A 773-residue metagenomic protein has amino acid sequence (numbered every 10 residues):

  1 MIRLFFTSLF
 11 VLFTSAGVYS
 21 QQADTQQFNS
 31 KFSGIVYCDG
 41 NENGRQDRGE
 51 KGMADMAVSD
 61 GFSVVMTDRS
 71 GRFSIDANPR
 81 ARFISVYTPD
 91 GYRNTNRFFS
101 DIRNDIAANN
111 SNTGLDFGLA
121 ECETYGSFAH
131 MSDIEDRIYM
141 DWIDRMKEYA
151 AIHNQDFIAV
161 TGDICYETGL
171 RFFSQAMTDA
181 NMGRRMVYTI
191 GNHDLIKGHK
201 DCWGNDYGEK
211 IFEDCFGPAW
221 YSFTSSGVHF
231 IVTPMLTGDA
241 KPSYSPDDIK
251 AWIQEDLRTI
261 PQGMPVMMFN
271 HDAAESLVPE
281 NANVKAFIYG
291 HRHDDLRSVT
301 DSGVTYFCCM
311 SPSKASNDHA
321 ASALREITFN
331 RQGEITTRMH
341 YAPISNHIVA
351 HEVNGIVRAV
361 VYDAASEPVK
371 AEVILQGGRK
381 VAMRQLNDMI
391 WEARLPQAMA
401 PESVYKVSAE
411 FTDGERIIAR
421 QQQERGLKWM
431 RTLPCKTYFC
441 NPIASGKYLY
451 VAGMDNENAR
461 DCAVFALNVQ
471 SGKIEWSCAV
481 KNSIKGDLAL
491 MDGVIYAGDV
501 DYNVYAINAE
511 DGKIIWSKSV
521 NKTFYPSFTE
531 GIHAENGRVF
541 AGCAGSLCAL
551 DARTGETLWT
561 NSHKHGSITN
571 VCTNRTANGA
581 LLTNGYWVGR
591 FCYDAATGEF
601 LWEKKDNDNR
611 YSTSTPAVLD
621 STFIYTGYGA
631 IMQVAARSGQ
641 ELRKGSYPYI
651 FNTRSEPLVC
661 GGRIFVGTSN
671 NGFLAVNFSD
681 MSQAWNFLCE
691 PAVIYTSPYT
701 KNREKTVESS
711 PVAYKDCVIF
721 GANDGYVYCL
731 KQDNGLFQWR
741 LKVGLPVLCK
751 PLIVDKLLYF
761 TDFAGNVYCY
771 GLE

Functional and structural regions predicted by a protein language model:
Q27-F32, G40, T88-D90, T95-F172: N-terminal active-site segment of His-dependent metallophosphoesterases
S30-S33, C38-F62, P368-E372: Short, ordered, surface-exposed loop/turn motifs in non-cytosolic proteins
G44-Q46, G52, S59-R72, D76 (+1 more regions): Short, acidic Ser/Thr/Gly-rich low-complexity loop/linker segments typical of extracellular and cell-surface proteins
F62-V64, P79-N94, I568: A short, solvent-exposed beta-strand micro-motif common in secreted/extracellular proteins
D90-N96, R103-D105, L170-Q262, V278-A286 (+2 more regions): Extended active-site neighborhood of metal-dependent phosphoesterases/phosphodiesterases
D295-G377, R394-Q397, E402-S408, I417: Binuclear metal-dependent phosphoesterase catalytic core
R425-S445, G453-D461, W476-A489, W516-E535 (+9 more regions): Extracytoplasmic beta-rich repeat domains
N468-S471, N508-G512, D551-G555, D594-G598 (+4 more regions): Short loop/turn segments that connect beta-strands within beta-propeller blades
